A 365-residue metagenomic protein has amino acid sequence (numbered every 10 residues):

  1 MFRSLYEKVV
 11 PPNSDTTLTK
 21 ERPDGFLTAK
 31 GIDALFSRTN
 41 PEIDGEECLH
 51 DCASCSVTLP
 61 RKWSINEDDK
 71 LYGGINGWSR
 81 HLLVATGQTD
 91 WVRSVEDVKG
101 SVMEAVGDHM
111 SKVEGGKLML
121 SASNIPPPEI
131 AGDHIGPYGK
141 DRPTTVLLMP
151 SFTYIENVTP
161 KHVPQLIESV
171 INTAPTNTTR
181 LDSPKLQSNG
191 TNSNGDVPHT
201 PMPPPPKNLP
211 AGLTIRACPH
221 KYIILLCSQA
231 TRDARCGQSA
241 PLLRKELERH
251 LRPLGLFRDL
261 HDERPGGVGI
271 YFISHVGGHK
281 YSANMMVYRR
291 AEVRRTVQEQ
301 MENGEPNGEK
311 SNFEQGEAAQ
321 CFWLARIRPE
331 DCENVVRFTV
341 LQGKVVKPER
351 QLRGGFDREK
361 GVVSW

Functional and structural regions predicted by a protein language model:
M1-W365: Histidine/cysteine-enriched polar flanking segments
